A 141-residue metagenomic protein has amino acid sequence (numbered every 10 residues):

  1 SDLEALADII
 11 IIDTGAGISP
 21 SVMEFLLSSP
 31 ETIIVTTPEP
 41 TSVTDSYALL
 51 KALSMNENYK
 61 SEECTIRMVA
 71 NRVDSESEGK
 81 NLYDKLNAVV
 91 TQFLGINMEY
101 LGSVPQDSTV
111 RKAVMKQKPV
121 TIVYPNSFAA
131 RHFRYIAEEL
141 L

Functional and structural regions predicted by a protein language model:
S1-A5, V114-K116: P-loop/Walker-type NTP enzyme "switch/lid" segment
L3, L53-N56, L140: Hydrophobic helix-cap positions at the C-terminus of alpha-helices in RecA-like/P-loop ATPase nucleotide-binding cores
A5, D84, A88, R131-E138: Replace "anionic and nucleotidyl ligands
I9, T14-G102: Conserved catalytic-core segment of NTP-binding enzymes
T91-P119, F133: Beta-strand-loop-alpha "switch" segments that mediate conformational coupling across diverse proteins
M115-L141: NTP-binding/hydrolysis catalytic cores, primarily Walker-type P-loop NTPases
